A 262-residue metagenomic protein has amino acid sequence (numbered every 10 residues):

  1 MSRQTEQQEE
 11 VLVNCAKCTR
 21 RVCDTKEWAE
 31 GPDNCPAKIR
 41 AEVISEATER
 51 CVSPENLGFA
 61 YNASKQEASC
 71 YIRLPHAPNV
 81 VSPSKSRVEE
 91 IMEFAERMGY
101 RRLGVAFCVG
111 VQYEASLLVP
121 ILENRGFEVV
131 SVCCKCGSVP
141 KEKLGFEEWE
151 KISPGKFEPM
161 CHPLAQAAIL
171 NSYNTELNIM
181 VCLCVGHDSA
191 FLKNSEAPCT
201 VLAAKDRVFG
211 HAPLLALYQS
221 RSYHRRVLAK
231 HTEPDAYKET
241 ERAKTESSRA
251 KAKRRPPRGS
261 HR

Functional and structural regions predicted by a protein language model:
M1-R262: An N-terminal assembly and electron-transfer interface module characteristic of large anaerobic redox and radical
